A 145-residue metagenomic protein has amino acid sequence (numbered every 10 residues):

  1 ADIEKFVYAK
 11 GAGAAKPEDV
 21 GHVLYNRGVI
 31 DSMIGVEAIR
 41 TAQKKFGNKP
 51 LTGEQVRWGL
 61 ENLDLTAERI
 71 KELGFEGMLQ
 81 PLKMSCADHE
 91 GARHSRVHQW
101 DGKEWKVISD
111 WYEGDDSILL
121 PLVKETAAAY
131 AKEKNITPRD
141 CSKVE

Functional and structural regions predicted by a protein language model:
A1-D31, W111-I118, E125-T126, P138: Extracellular/periplasmic periplasmic-binding protein-like sensory domains
A12-Y25, S32, V36-S109: Segments of small-molecule ligand-sensing domains
S85-A87, D140-V144: Sequence contexts marking disulfide-bonded cysteines in secreted/extracellular proteins
A129-Y130: Glycine-rich phosphate/pyrophosphate-binding loop and adjacent beta-alpha nucleotide/cofactor-binding cores
K134-N135: Processing junctions and N-termini across compartments
